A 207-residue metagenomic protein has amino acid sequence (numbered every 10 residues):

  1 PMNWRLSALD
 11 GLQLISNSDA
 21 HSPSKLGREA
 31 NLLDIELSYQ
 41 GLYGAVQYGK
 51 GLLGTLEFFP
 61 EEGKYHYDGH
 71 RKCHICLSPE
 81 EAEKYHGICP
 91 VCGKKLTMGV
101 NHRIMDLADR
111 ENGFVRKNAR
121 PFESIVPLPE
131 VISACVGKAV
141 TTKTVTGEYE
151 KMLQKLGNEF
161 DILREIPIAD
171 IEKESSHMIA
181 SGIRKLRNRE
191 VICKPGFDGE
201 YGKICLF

Functional and structural regions predicted by a protein language model:
P1-F207: Charged catalytic cores and adjacent phosphate/nucleic-acid-binding surfaces used for phosphate/nucleic-acid chemistry
